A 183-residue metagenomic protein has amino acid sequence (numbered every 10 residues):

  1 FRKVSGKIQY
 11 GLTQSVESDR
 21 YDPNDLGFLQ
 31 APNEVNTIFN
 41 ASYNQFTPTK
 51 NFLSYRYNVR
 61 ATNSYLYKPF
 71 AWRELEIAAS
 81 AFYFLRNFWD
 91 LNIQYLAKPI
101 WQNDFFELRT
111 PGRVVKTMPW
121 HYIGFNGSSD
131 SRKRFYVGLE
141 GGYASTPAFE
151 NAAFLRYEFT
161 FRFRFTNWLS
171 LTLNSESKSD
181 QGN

Functional and structural regions predicted by a protein language model:
F1-N183: Exposed, low-structure sequence patches enriched in small/polar residues
